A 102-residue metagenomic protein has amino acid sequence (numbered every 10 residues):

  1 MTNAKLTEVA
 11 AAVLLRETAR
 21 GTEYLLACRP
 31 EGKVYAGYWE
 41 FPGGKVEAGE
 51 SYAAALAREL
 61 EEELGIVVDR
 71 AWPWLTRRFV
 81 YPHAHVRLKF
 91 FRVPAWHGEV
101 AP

Functional and structural regions predicted by a protein language model:
M1-Y24: Conserved N-terminal beta-strand and adjoining loop/helix that marks the start of the Nudix/MutT-like hydrolase domain
T2, E50, A57, E61 (+2 more regions): HhH-family (HhH-GPD) DNA N-glycosylase catalytic core used in base-excision repair
A4-T7, A19, K33-V34, H83-H85 (+1 more regions): A generic fold-level signal
E8, V67-V68, T76-A101: Active-site-adjacent beta-strand/loop module that shapes the phosphate/pyrophosphate-binding cleft
V13, L26, F90-R92: Conserved hydrophobic/aromatic beta-strand scaffold that supports enzyme active sites
R16-R20, P30, P94-G98: Short loop segments at secondary-structure junctions
G21-E62, L75: Conserved Nudix-box catalytic region and its N-terminal flanking loop in Nudix hydrolases and closely related
